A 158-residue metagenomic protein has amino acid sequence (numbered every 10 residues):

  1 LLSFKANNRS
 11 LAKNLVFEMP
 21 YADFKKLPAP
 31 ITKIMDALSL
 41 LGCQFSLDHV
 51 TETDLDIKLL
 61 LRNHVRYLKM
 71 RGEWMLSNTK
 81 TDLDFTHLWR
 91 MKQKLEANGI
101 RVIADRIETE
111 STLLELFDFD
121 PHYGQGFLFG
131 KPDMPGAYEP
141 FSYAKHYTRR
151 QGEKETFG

Functional and structural regions predicted by a protein language model:
L1-K13, I34-D36, L59-H64, F117-D118: Acidic (Asp/Glu)-rich catalytic clusters
L1-P30, R106: Catalytic core of bacterial c-di-GMP phosphodiesterases, primarily the EAL and HD-GYP domains, capturing alpha-helical
L1-S3, P30-K33, D82-W89: Charged helix-capping and loop-helix junction motifs
S10-L15, L38-L40, L95-A97: Short, flexible coil/linker segments at domain boundaries that flank nucleotide/cofactor-interacting
E18, I31-L38, G42-S46: Conserved kinase catalytic-core helix
E18-K26, Q44, D48-G158: EAL-family c-di-GMP phosphodiesterase catalytic domain
